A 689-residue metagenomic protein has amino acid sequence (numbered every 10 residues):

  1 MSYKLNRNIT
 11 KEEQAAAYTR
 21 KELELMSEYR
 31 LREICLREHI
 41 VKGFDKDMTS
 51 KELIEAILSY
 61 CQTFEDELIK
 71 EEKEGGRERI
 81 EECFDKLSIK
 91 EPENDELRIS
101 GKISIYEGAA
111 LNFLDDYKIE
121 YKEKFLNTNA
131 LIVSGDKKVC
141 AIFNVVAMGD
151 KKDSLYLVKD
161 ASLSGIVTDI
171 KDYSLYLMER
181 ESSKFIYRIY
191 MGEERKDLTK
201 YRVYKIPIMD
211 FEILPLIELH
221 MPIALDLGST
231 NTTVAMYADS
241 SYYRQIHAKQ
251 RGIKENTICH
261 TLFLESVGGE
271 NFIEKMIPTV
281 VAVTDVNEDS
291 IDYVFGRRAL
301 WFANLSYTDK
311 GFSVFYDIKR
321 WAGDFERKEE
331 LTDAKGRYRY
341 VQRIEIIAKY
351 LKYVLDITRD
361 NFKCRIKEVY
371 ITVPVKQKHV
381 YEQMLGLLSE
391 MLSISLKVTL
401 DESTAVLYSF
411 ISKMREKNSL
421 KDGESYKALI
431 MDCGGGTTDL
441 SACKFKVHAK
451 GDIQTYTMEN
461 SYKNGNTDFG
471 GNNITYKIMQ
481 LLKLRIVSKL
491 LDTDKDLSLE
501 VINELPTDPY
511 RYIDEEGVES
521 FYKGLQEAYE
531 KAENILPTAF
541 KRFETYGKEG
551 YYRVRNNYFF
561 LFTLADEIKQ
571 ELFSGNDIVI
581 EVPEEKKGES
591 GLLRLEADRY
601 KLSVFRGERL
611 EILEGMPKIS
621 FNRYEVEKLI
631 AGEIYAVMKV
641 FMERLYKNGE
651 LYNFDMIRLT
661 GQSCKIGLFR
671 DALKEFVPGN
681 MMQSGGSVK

Functional and structural regions predicted by a protein language model:
S2-E71: Basic helix-extension-helix modules of the SAP/HeH family
E67, E71-S183, G252-V369, V373 (+4 more regions): Phosphate-binding loop and its immediate beta->loop->alpha context in nucleotide/phosphate-handling enzymes
S164-L216: Non-catalytic propeptide/linker segments at domain boundaries
R195-H220, V398-M431, K689: Conserved phosphate-binding catalytic cores of ATP/NTP-utilizing and phosphoryl-transfer enzymes
E212-Q245, K310-S313, K319, R415-M458 (+1 more regions): Gly/Thr-rich phosphate-binding beta-strand-loop-beta motif of the actin/hexokinase/Hsp70
S240-V280, H448-K477: Short glycine-rich, Thr/Ser-proximal phosphate-binding strand/loop in the N-terminal lobe of ATP-dependent enzymes
I347, T475-L482, K523-K689: Helical "lid/coupling" subdomains associated with nucleotide-phosphate turnover
D356-R365, V375-Q377, Y381, L385-S425: Hydrophobic, small-residue-rich alpha-helical packing segments that form membrane-like cores
